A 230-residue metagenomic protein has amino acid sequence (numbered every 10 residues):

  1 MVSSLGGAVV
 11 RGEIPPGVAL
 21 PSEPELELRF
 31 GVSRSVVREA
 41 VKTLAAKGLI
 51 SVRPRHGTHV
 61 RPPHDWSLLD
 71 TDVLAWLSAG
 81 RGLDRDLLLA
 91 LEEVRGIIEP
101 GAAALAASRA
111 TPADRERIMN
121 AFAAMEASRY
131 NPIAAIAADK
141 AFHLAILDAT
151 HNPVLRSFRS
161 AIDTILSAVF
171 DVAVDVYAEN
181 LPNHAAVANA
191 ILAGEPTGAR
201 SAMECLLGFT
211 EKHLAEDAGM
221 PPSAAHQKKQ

Functional and structural regions predicted by a protein language model:
M1-I97, A104, M220-A224: Short linear motifs at protein or domain termini
V10, I14, A103, A107-T111 (+4 more regions): Short, flexible helix-adjacent loops and helix caps
P62, A90, V154, F158-A161: Residue-level recognition of specific faces of alpha-helices
D65-F142, P182-C205: All-alpha effector-binding/dimerization core of bacterial HTH-type transcriptional repressors
A113, P153-V154: Cytosolic histidine kinase catalytic core of two-component systems
M119-F122, E126, A137, R156-Q230: C-terminal all-alpha effector/ligand-binding and dimerization domain of prokaryotic HTH-type transcriptional repressors
I146: Short basic (Lys/Arg) and small-residue
A149-T150: Transmembrane helix irregularities
